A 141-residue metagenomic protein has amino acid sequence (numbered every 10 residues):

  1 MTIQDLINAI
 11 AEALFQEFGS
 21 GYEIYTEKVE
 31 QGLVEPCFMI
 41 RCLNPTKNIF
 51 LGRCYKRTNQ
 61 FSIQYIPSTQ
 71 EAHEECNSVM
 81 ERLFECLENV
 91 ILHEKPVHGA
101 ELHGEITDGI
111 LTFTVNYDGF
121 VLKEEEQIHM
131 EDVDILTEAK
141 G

Functional and structural regions predicted by a protein language model:
M1-Y25, P45-G141: Charged, amphipathic alpha-helical segments and their flanking helix caps
E27-V29: Conserved beta-strand termini and adjacent loop/short-helix elements that scaffold enzyme active sites in alpha/beta
G32-M39, T107-F113: A short, glycine/Asx- and small/polar-enriched loop/turn that sits immediately N-terminal to a beta-strand
M39-P45: Solvent-exposed edge beta-strands and adjacent loop segments that serve as assembly or binding interfaces
